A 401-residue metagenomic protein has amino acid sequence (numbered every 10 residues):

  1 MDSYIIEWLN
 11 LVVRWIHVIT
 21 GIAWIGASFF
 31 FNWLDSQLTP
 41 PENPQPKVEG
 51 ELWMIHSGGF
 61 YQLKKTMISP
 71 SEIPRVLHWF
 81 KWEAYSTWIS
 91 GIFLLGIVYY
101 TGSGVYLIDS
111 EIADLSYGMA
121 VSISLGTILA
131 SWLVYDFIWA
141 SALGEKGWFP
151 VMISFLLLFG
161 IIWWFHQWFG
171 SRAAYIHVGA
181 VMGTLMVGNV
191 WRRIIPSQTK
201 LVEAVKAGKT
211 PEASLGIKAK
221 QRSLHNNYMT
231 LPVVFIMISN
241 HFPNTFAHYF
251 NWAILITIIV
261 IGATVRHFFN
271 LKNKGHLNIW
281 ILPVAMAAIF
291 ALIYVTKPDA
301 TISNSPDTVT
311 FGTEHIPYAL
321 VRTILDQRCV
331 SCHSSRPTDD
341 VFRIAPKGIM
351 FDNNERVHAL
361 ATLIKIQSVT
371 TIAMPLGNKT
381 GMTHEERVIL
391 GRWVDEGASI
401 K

Functional and structural regions predicted by a protein language model:
M1-L11, T101-L115, H166-V178, H241-F246 (+1 more regions): Membrane-interface interhelical loops and short amphipathic "cap" helices that link adjacent transmembrane segments
M1-W24, L143-M186: Long, highly hydrophobic alpha-helical transmembrane signal-anchor segments
W15-P44, V181-S197: Hydrophobic alpha-helical membrane-embedded segments
S28-S71: Membrane-interface amphipathic/juxtamembrane segments adjacent to transmembrane helices
Q62-F80, E212-G216: Cytosolic juxtamembrane amphipathic/interface segments immediately preceding and feeding into a transmembrane helix
E72, I92, Y99, G275-L282 (+1 more regions): Aromatic- and Gly/Pro-enriched helix-to-coil junctions and flexible linker segments
W79, A84-S103, W163-I176, M229-H248: Alpha-helical transmembrane segments and their membrane-interface junctions in multi-pass membrane proteins
G144-M152, F250-N251, K272-M286: Membrane-interfacial entry segments at the cytosolic side of transmembrane helices
